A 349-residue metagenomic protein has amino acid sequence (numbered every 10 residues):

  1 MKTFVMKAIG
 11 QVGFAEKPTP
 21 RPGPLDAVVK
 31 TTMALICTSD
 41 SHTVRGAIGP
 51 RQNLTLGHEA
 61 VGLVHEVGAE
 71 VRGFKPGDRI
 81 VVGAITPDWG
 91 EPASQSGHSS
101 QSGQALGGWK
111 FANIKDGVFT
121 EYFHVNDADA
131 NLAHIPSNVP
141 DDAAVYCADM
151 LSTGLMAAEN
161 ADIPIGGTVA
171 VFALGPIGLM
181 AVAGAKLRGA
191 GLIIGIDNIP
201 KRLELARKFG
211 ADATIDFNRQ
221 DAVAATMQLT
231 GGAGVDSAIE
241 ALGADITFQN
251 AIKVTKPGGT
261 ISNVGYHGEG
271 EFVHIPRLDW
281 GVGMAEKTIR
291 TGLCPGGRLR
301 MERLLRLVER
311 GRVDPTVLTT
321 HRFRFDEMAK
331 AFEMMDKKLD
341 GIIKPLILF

Functional and structural regions predicted by a protein language model:
F4, D216, Q228, G232 (+4 more regions): C-terminal capping/lid region of NAD(P)-dependent oxidoreductase domains
K7, P18-T19, R51-G57, F111-D116 (+1 more regions): Short Gly/Pro-enriched turn/cap motifs at secondary-structure boundaries
P20-A34, R45-S96, P136-N138: Glycine-rich beta-strand-centered segment in the early N-terminal region that forms part of a ligand/cofactor-binding
I80, S137-Q220, A224: Mid-domain Rossmann-like dinucleotide-binding core that forms the NAD(H)/NADP(H) cofactor-binding site
V81, D236-I239: N-terminal Rossmann-like NAD(P) cofactor-binding module of classical short-chain dehydrogenase/reductase
D88-F172: NAD(P)H dinucleotide-binding glycine-rich loop of Rossmann-like/cofactor-binding domains, especially the beta1-alpha1
D212, D245-R312, L348-F349: Glycine-rich phosphate-binding loop and adjacent beta-alpha segment of Rossmann(oid) nucleotide-cofactor-binding
